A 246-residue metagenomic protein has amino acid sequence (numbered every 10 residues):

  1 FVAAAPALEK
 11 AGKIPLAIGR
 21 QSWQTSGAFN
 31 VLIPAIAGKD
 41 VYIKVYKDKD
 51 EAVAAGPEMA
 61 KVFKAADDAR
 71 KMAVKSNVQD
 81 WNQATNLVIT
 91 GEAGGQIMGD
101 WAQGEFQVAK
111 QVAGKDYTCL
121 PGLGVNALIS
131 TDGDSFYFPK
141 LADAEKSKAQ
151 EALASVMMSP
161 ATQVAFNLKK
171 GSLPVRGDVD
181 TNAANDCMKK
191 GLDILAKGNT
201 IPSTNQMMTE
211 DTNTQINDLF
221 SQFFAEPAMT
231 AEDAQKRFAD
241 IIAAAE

Functional and structural regions predicted by a protein language model:
V2, S76-T90: Short helix-initiation/N-cap motifs at beta->coil->alpha
V2-D48, A93: Extracytoplasmic/periplasmic solute-binding protein
P6-K13, P34, D67-K71, I89 (+8 more regions): Sec-exported extracytoplasmic/periplasmic mature domains
K47-N77: Glycine-centered hinge/linker elements that transmit conformational signals in sensory and ligand-binding systems
W81, M98-F106, D134: Beta->alpha turn/N-cap motifs
G94-G99, T118: Paired acidic/hydrophobic, glycine-rich loop segments that form the ligand-binding mouth/hinge of periplasmic-binding
A109-K170: Extracytoplasmic/periplasmic substrate-recognition and gating elements
A196-E246: Conserved C-terminal helix/tail region of periplasmic/extracytoplasmic solute-binding proteins
